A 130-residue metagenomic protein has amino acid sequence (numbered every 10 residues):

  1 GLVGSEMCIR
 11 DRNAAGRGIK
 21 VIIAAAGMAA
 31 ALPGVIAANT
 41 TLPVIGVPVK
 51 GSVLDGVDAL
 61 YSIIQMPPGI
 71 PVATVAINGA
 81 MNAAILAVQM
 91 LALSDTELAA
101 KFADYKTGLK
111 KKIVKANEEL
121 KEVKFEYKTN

Functional and structural regions predicted by a protein language model:
L2-I9: Short, small-residue-biased leader/transition segments that mark boundaries at the very start of proteins
V3, R17, P68: Structured loop/turn residues at beta-strand edges in well-structured enzyme cores
S5, A26-V35, L54-V57, A80-A84: Short glycine/serine/threonine-rich phosphate/pyrophosphate-binding segments that cradle anionic phosphate groups
R10-P48: Glycine-rich phosphate-binding loop
N39-I64, P68: Glycine/small-residue-rich loop that forms an oxyanion/phosphate-binding "nest" at active or ligand-binding sites
V57-N130: C-terminal binding/interaction regions
